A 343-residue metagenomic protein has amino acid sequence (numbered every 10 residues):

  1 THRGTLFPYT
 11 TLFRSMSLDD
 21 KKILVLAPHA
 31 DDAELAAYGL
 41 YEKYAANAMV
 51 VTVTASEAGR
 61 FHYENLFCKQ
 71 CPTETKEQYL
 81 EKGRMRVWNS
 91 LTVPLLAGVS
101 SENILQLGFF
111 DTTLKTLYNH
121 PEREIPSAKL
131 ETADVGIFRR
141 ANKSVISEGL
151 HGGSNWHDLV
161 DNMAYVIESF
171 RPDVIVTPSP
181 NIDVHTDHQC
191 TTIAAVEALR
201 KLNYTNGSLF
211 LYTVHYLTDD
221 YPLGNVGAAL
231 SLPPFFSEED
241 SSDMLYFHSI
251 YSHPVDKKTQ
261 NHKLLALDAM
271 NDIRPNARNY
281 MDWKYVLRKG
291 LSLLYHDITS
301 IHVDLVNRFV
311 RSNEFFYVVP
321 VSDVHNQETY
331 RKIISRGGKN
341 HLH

Functional and structural regions predicted by a protein language model:
T1-T11: Single conserved hydrophobic/aromatic residue that forms the stacking wall/gate of nucleotide- or nucleobase-binding
H2, K76-E81, S179-H185, F247-D256: Active-site rim elements
T10-F170, V196-N206, A269, N276-N279 (+3 more regions): Active-site rim/loop-helix segments in enzyme catalytic domains that contact anionic ligands
V51-T52, G108, V176, F210-V214: Short beta-strand segments
M163-N181, H188: Proline-aspartate-enriched helix->loop->beta-strand connector
Q189-E197: Charged helix-capping and loop-helix junction motifs
K201-V226: Short, flexible loop segments at boundaries between secondary-structure elements
P222-R288: A conserved mid-domain beta-alpha-beta active-site/ligand-binding segment of alpha/beta enzyme cores
